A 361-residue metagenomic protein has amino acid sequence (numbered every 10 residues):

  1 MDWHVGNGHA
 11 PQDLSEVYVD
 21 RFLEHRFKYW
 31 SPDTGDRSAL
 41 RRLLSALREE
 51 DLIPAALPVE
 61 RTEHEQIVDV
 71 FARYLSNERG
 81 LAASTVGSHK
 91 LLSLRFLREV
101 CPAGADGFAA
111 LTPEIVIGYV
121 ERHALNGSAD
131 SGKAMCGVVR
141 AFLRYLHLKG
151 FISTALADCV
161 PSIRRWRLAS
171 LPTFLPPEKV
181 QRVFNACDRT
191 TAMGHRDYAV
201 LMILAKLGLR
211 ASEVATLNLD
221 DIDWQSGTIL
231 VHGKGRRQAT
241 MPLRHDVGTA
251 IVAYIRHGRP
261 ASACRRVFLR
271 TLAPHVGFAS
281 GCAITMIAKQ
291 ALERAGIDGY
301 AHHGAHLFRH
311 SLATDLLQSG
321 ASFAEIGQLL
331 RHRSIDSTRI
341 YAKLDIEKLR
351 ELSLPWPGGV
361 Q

Functional and structural regions predicted by a protein language model:
M1-Q361: Conserved catalytic core of the tyrosine transesterase superfamily
